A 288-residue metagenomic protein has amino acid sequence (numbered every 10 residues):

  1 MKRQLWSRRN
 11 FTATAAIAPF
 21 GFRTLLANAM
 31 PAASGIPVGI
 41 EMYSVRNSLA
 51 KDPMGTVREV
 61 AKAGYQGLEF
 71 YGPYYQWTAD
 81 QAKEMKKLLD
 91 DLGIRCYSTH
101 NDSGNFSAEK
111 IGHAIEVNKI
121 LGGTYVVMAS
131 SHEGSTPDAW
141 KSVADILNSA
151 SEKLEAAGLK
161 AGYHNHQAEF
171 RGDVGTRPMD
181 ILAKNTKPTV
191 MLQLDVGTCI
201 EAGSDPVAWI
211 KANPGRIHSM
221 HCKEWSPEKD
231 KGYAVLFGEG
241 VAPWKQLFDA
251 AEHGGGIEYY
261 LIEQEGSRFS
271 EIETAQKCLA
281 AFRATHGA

Functional and structural regions predicted by a protein language model:
M1-F20: N-terminal secretory signal peptides and thylakoid transit peptides that target proteins across membranes
A15-A16, G67, Y74, D91-M191 (+1 more regions): Active-site acidic/histidine proton-transfer and metal-coordination neighborhood in alpha/beta enzyme cores
L25-K51, E59: C-terminal segment of N-terminal export signals and the immediately downstream linker at the start of the mature
P31-A33, V57-K62, W77-C96, K110-G122 (+4 more regions): Acidic (Asp/Glu)-rich catalytic clusters
I40, V60, L68, L89 (+7 more regions): Conserved, mostly hydrophobic/aromatic
V45-K51, Y71-Q81, D102-K110, E133-K141 (+5 more regions): Acidic-and-aromatic substrate-binding clefts and catalytic sites of carbohydrate-active enzymes
G67, E155-V241: Acidic/histidine-rich catalytic cores of soluble enzymes
I272-G287: C-terminal helical cap(s) of enzyme catalytic domains, especially alpha/beta-barrels
